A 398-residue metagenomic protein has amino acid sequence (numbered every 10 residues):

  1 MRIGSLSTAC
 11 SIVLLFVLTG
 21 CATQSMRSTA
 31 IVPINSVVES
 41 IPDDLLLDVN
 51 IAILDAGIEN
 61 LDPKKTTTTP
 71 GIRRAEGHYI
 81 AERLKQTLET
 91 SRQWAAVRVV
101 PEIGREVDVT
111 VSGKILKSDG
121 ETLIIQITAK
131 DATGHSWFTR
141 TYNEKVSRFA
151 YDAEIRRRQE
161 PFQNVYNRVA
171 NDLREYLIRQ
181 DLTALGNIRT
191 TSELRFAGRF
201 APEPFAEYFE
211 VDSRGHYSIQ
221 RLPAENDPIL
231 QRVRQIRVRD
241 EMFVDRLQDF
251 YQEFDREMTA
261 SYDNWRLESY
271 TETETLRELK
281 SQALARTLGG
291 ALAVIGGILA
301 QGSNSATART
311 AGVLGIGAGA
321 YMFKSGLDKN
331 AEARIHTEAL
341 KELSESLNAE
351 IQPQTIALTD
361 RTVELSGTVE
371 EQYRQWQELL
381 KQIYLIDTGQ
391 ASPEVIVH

Functional and structural regions predicted by a protein language model:
M1-C10: Bacterial N-terminal signal peptides that target proteins for export
V17-G20: C-terminal motif of bacterial Sec signal peptides marking the signal peptidase cleavage site
A22-D44, V146-L284, A300-A306, F323-H398: C-terminal/domain-edge helix-coil "capping" segments
L45-R105, N164, R168, D172 (+3 more regions): N-terminal segment of the mature soluble domain
L45-V49, Q93, V107-V111, E121-I125 (+1 more regions): Envelope-exposed proteins and targeting segments
V100-K114, N187-R195: Acidic helix-start/capping segments at beta-turn-to-alpha-helix junctions
S112-A153: Amphipathic beta-strand/beta-sheet edge segments enriched in Tyr/Trp
L284-L299, T310-L327: Membrane-active amphipathic alpha-helices enriched in small hydrophobic residues
